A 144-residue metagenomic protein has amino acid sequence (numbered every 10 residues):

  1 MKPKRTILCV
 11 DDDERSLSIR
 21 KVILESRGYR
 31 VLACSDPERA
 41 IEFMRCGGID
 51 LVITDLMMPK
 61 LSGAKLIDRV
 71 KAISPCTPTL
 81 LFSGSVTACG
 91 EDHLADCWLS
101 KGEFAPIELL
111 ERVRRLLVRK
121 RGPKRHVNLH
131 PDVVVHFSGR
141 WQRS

Functional and structural regions predicted by a protein language model:
K4-R15, R20-L24, V52: Conserved acidic segment of CheY-like receiver
A33-L51: Acidic, metal-coordinating helix/loop segments flanking the phosphotransfer/catalytic sites of two-component signaling
S35-D36, S62-K65: Acidic catalytic/metal-coordinating carboxylates
E42, A64-C76: Short amphipathic alpha-helix used as the core "switch/output" element in two-component signaling
D55: Active-site residues of response regulator receiver
M58: Receiver (REC) domain active-site loop signature in two-component systems and cognate sites in sensor histidine kinases
R119-S144: CheY-like receiver
